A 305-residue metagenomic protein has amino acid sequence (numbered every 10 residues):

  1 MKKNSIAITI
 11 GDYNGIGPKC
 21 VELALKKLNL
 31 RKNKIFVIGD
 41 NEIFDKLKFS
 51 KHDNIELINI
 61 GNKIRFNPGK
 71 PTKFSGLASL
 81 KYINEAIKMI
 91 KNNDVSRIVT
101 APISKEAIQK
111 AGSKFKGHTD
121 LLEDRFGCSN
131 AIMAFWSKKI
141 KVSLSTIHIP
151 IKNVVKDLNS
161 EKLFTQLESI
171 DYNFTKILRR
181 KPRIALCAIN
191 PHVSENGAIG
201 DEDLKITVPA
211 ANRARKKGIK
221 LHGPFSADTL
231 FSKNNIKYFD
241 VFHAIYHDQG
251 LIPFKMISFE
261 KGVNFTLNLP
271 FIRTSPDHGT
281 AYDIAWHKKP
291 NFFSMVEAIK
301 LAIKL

Functional and structural regions predicted by a protein language model:
M1-T119, E161-I245, Q249-M256, E260-V263 (+2 more regions): Contiguous, glycine/small-aliphatic-enriched amphipathic segments in soluble metabolic enzymes
I103-S104, V142-P150: Acidic/polar active-site rim loop that often engages polyanionic ligands
L121-D124, C128, I149-N173: Active-site glycine-rich loop that binds ribose-phosphate moieties when present
R125-I140, L269-D283: Short, flexible loop segments at boundaries between secondary-structure elements
F135-S143, I184-A188: Mobile beta-alpha loop/short-helix "lid" or hinge segments that flank ligand
